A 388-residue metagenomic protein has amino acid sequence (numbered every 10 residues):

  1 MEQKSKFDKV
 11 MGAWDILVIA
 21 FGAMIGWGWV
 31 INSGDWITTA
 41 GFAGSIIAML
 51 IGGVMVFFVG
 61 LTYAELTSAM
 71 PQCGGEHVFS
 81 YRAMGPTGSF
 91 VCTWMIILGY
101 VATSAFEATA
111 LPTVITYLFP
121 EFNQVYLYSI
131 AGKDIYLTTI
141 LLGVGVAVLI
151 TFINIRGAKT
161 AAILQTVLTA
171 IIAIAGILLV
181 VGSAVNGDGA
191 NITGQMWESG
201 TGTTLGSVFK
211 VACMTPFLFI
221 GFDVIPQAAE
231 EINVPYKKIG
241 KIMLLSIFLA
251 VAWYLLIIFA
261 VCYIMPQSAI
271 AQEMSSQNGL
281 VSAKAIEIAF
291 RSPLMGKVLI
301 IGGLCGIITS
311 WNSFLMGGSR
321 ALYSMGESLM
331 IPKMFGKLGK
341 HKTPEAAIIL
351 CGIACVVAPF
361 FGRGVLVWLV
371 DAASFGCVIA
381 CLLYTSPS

Functional and structural regions predicted by a protein language model:
M1-G34, T38-A43, V56-L61, Q72-C73: Membrane-interface "cap" regions at the ends of multi-pass membrane proteins
E2-D8, T39, I46, F122-T138 (+1 more regions): Helix-loop-helix junctions that connect adjacent transmembrane segments in multi-pass membrane transporters
I25, I47, I51-M55, V91 (+10 more regions): Lipid-exposed faces of alpha-helical membrane segments in multi-pass integral membrane proteins
D35-T38, I47-A48, F57-A147, F152 (+2 more regions): Hydrophobic transmembrane alpha-helices that form the core helical bundles of multi-pass secondary transporters
G41-F42, P71-C73, M84-T87, E230-K238 (+1 more regions): Juxtamembrane helix-boundary/capping and inter-helix hinge elements in multi-pass membrane proteins
V78-S80, G85, Y117-Q124, I242-N312 (+2 more regions): TM-loop-TM module centered on a large, flexible mid-protein loop between adjacent transmembrane helices in multi-pass
Y384-S388: Conserved small/polar residues in nucleotide/adenosyl-binding loops
